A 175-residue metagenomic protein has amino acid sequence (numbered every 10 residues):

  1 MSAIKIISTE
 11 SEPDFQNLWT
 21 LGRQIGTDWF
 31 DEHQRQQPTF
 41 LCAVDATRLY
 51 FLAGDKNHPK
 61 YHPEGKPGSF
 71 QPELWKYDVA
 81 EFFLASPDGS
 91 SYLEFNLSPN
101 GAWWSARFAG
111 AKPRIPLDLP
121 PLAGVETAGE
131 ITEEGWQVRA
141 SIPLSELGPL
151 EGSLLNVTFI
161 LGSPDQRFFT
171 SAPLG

Functional and structural regions predicted by a protein language model:
M1-Q16, S69-L93, P149-G175: Acidic/polar low-complexity flexible segments
I6-S8, L18-Q34: Short, Gly/Pro- and small/polar-rich lid/capping loops
L18-Q24, E94-E133: Glycine-aromatic-enriched beta-strand/loop faces of beta-sandwich-type recognition domains, especially lectin-like
G26-R107: Surface-exposed, glycine/proline- and aromatic-rich loop segments on solvent-exposed faces across compartments
F40, V125-T127, A140: One face of beta-strands
A43-T47, E130-G135: Short, ordered beta-strand-loop transition motifs
D55-N57, S86, I142-L144, F159-L161: Short beta-strand segments enriched in hydrophobic/aromatic residues within well-folded beta-rich domains
I131-G148: Localized edge beta-strand/strand-to-loop motifs within extracellular or lumenal beta-rich domains
